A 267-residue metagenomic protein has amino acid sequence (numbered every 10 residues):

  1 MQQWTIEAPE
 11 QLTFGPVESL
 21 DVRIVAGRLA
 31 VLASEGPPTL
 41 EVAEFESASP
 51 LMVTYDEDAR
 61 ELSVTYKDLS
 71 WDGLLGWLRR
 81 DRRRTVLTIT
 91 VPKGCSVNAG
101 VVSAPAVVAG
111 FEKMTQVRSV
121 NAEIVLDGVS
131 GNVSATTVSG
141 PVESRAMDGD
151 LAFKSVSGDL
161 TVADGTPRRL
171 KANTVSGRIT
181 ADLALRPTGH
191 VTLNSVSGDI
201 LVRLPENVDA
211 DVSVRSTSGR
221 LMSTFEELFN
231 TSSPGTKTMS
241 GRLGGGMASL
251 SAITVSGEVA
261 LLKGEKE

Functional and structural regions predicted by a protein language model:
M1-E267: Intrinsically disordered, low-complexity terminal regions
